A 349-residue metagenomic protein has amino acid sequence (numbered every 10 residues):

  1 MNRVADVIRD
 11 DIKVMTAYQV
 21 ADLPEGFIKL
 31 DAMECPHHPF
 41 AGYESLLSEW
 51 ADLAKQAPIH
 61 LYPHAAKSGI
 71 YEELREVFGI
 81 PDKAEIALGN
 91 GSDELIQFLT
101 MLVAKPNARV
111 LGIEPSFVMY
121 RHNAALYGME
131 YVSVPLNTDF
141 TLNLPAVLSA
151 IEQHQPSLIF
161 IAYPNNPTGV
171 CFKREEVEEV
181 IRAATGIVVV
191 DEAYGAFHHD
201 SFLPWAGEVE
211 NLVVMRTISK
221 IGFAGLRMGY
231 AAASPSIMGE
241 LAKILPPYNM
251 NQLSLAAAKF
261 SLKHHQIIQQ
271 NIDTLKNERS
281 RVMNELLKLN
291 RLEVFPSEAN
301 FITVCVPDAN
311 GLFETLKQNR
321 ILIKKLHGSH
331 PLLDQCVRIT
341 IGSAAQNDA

Functional and structural regions predicted by a protein language model:
M1-A65, E73, Q155: N-terminal "arm"/small-domain region of PLP-dependent enzymes with the aminotransferase-like
A41, D308-T315, Q346-A349: Short, conserved charged micro-motifs
P58-A183, Y194-V209: Conserved core of the PLP fold type I
L158, I187-V188, L212-V213: Hydrophobic "anchor" residues on beta-strands that sit immediately upstream of conserved functional sites
N211-K288, E293-V294: PLP-dependent aminotransferase class I/II
A232, T303-C305, T340-G342: Short hydrophobic/aromatic beta-strand micro-patches that form the beta-sheet surface supporting nucleotide- or nucleic
L275-K276, K288-N319: Conserved PLP-binding catalytic core of the aspartate aminotransferase-like
Q318-N319, G328-A349: PLP-dependent enzyme catalytic core of the Aspartate aminotransferase-like
